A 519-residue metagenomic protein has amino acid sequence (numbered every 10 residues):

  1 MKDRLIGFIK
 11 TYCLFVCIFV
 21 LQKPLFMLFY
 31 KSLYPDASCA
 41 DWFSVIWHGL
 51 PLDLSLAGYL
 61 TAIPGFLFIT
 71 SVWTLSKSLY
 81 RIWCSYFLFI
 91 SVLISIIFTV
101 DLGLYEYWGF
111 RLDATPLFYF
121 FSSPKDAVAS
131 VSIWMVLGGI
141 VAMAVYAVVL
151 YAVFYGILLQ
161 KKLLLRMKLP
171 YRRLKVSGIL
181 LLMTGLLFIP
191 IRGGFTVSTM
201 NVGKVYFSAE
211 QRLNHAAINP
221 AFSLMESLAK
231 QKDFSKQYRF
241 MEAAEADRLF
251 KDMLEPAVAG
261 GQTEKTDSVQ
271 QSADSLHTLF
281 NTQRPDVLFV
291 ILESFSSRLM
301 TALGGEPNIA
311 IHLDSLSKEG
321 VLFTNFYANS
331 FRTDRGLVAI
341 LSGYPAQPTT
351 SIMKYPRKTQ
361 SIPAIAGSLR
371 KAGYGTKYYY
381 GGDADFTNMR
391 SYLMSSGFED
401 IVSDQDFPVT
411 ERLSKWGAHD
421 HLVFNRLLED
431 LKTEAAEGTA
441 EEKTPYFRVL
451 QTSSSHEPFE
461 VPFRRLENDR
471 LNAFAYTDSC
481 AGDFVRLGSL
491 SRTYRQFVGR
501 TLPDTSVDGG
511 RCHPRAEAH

Functional and structural regions predicted by a protein language model:
K2-L14, S78-V92, R173-V176: Alpha-helical transmembrane segments and their helix-start/interface "positive-inside/aromatic belt" motifs in integral
C17, V176-P190: Hydrophobic membrane-insertion alpha-helices, especially the h-region of bacterial N-terminal signal peptides
Q22-L52, W83-M143, Q160-M167, R192-F222: Membrane-interfacial interhelical loops
S55-F68, I140-G156: Hydrophobic cores of alpha-helical transmembrane segments in multi-pass inner/ER membrane proteins, independent
T74, V145-I179: Cytosolic-side transmembrane helix boundary signature
Y119, S123-A129, T184-V269, D274: Membrane-interface segments at or immediately adjacent to transmembrane helices that form the boundary between
E255-H519: Solvent-exposed soluble domains appended to multi-pass membrane proteins
